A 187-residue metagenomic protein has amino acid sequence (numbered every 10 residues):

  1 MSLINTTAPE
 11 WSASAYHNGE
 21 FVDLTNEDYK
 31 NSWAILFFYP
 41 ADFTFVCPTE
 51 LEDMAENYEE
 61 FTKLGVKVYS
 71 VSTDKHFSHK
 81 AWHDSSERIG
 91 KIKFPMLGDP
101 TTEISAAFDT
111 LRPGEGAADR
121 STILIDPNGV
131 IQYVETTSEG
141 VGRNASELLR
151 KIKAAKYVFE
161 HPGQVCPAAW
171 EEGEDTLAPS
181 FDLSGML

Functional and structural regions predicted by a protein language model:
M1-L187: Chalcogenol-based redox active-site neighborhoods
